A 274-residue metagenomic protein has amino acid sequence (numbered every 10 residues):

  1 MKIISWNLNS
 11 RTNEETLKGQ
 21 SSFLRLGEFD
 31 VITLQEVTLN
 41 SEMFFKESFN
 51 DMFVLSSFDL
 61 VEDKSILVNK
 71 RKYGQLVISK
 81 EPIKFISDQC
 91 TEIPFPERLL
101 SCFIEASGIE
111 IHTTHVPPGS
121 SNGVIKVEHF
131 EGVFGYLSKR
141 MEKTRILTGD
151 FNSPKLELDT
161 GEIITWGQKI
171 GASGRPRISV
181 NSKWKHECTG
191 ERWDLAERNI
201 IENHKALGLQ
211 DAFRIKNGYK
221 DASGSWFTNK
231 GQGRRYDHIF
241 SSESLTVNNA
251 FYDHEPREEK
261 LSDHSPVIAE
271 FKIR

Functional and structural regions predicted by a protein language model:
K2-L8, L24-F45, C102, I111 (+4 more regions): Active-site beta-strand/loop signature of hydrolases that rely on acidic residues for catalysis
S5-E15, S120-N122: Acidic/histidine-rich helix-loop elements that form or flank divalent-metal/phosphate-binding sites at the catalytic
N13-R25: Short, acidic/polar
V31, V37-P118: Structured beta-strand-rich core segments of catalytic domains in phosphoester-bond hydrolases
L67-F85, N203-L207, G231-V247, K272: Conserved beta strand-loop-helix elements of the APE1-like EEP
K72-Q75, P96-S101, G233-H238, S262-I268: Short hydrophobic/aromatic beta-strand or adjacent loop that forms the aromatic wall/cage of a ligand/substrate-binding
H115-E128, W184-T189: Surface-exposed cleft-lining segments at the edges of enzyme active sites
E131-Q232, Y236, S241: Metal-dependent phosphoesterases centered on the DNase I-like endonuclease/exonuclease/phosphatase
